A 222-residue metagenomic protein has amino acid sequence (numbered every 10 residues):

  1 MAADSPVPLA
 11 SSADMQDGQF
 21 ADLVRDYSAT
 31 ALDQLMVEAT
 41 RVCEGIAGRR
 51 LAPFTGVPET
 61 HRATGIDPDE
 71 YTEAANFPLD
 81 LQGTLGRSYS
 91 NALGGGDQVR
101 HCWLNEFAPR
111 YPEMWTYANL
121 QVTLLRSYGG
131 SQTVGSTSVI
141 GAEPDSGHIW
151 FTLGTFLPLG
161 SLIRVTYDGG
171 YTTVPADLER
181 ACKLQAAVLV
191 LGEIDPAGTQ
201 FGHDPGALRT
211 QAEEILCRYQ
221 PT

Functional and structural regions predicted by a protein language model:
M1-T222: Divalent metal-cofactor coordination and adjacent catalytic microenvironments
